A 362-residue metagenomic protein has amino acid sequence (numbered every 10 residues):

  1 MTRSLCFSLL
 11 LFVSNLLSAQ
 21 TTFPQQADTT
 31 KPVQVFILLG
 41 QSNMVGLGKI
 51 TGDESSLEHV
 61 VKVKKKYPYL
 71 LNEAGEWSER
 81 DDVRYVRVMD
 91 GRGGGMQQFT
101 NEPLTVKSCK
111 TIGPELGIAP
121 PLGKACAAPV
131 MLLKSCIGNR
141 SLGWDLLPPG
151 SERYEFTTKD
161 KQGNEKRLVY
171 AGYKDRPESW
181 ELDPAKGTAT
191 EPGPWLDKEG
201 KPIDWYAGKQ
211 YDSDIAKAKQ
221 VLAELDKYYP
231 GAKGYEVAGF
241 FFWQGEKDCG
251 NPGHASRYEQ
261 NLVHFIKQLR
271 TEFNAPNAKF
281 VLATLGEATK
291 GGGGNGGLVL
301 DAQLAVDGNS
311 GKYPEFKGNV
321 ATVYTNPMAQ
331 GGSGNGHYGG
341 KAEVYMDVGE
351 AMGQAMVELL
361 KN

Functional and structural regions predicted by a protein language model:
M1-P24: Bacterial Sec-dependent N-terminal signal peptides
Q20-N362: Cell-envelope and extracellular/periplasmic
